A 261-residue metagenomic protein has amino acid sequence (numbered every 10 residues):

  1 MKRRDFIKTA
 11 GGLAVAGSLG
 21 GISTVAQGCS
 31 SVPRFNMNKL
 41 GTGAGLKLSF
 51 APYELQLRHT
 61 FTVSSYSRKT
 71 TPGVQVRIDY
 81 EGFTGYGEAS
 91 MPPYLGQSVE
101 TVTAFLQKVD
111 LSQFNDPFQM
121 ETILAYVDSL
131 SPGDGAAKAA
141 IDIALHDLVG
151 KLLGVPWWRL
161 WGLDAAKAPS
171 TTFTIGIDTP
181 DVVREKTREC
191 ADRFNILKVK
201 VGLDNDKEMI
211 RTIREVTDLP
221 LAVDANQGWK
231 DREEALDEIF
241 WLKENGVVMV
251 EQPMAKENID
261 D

Functional and structural regions predicted by a protein language model:
M1-K2: N-terminal secretory signal peptides
D5-Q27: N-terminal export signals
I22-H59: C-terminal segment of N-terminal export signals and the immediately downstream linker at the start of the mature
K39-F50, Y66, I78-D79, T84-L152: Metal- or metallocofactor-binding catalytic centers and their adjacent structured scaffolds across diverse enzyme
T60-S65: Short, P/G- and charge-enriched loop/turn segments at secondary-structure junctions
K69-V74: A short, compositionally biased
W157-D261: Metal-dependent enolase-superfamily TIM-barrel catalytic cores that perform enediolate-based chemistry
